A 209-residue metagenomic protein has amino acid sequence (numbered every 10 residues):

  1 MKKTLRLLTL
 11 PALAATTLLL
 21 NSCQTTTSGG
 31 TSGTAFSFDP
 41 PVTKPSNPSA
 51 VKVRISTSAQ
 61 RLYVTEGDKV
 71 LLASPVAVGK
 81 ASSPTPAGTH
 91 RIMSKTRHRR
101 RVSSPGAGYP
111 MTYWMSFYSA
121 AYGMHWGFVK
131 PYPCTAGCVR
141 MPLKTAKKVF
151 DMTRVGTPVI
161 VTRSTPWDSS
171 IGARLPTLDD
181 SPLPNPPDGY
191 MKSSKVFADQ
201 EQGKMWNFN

Functional and structural regions predicted by a protein language model:
M1-L10: Bacterial N-terminal signal peptides that target proteins for export
T9-L19: Hydrophobic helical h-region of N-terminal Sec-dependent signal peptides in bacterial secretory/periplasmic proteins
T17-K44: Bacterial Sec signal peptide processing site at the extreme N-terminus
C23, S28-G29, P84-A87, T96-N209: Exported/periplasmic cell-wall-interacting domains
S37-V51, T57, L72-K80, M93-G108 (+1 more regions): N-terminal post-signal-peptidase region of extra-cytosolic proteins
L62: Gly/Thr-rich phosphate-binding beta-strand-loop-beta motif of the actin/hexokinase/Hsp70
